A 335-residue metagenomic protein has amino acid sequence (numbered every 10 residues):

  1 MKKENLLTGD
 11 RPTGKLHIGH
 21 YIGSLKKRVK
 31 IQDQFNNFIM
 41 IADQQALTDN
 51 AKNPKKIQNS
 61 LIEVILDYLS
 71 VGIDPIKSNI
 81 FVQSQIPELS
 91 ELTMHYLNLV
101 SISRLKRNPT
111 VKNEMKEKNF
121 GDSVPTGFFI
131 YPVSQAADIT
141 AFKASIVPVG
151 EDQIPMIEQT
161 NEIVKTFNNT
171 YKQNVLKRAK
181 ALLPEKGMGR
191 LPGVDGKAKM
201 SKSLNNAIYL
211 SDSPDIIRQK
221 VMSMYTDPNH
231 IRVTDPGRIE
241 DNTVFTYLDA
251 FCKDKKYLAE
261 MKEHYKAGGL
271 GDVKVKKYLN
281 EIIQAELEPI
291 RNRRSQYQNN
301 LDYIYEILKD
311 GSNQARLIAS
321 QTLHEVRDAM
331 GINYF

Functional and structural regions predicted by a protein language model:
K2-A137, S295: N-terminal Rossmann-like or analogous alpha/beta NTP/dinucleotide-binding catalytic cores that position adenine
H20, P155, N161-F335: Conserved nucleotide- and phosphate/pyrophosphate-binding catalytic cores in adenylate/nucleotidyl-handling enzymes
I65, G72, V100-R104, A144 (+2 more regions): A generic secondary-structure signal for well-formed alpha-helical elements
I102-K106, A141-P148, C252-M261, R291: Short helix-capping/linker segments at secondary-structure and domain boundaries
V111-N113, E117-F167, Y171, P192: Internal, conserved structured core segments that host functional sites
